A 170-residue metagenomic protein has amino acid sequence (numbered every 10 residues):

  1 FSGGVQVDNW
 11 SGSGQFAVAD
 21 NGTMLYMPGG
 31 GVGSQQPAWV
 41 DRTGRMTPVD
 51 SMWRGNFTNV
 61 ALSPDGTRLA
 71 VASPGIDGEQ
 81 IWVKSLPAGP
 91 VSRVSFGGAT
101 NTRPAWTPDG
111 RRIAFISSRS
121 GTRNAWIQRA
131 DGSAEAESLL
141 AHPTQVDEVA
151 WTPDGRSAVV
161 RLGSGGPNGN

Functional and structural regions predicted by a protein language model:
F1-Q6, V40-S51: A short helix->beta-strand "capping" segment at the edge of beta-propeller domains
G4-M27, M52-A72, V91-I116, A141-G163: Conserved beta-propeller blade repeats
D20-T43, T47: Parallel beta-helix/beta-solenoid
G29-G31, S51, P74-G75, L86 (+3 more regions): Short polar/acidic secondary-structure junctions
V32-A38, D77-W82, G121-W126, P167-N170: Structural motif
Q36-G44, N59-V60, A72, Q80-W82: Pre-Walker A segment
D41-G44, S85-G89, R129-S133: Short loop/turn segments that connect beta-strands within beta-propeller blades
T47-P48, S92, A136-E137: A structural motif specific to WD40 beta-propellers
